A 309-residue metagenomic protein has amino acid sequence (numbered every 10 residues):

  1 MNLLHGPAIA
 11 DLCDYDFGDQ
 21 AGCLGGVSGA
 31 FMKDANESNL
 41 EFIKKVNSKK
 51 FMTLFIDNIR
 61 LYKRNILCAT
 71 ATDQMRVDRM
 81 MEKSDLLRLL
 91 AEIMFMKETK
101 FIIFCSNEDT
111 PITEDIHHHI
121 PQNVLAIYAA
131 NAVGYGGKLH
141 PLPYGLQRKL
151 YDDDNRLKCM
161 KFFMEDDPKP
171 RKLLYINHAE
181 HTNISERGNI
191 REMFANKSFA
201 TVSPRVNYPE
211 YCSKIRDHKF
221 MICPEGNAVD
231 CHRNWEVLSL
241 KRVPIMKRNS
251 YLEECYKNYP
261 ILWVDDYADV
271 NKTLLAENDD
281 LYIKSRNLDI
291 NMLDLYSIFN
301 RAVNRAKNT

Functional and structural regions predicted by a protein language model:
M1-W235, S239-W263, T273-T309: Nucleotide-sugar donor-binding catalytic core of glycosyltransferases
Y267-A268: Short helix-start
